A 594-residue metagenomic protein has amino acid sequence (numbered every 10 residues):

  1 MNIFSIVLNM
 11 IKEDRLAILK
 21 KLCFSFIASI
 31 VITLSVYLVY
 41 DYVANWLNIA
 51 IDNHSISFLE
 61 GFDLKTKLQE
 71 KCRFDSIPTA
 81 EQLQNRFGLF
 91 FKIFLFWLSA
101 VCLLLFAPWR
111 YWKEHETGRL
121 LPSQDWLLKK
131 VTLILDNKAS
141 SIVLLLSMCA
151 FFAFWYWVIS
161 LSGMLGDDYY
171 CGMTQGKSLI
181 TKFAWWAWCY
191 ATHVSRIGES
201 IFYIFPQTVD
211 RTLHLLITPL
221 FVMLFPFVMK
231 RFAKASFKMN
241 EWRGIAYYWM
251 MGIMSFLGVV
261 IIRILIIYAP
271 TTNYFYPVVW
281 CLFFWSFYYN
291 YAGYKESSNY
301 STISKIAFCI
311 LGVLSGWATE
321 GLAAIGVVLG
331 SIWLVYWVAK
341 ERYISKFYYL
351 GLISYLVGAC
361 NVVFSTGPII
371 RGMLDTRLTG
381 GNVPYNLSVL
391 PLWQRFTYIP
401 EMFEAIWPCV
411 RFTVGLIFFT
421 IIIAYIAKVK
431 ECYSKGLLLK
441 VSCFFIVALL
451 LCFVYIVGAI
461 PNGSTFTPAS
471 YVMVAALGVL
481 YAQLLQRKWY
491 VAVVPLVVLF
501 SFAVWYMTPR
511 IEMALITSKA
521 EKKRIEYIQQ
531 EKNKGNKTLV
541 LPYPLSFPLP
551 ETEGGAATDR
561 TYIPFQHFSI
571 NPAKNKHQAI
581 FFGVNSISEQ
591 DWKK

Functional and structural regions predicted by a protein language model:
N2-V36, L89-F152: Start-transfer (signal-anchor) and selected internal transmembrane alpha helices of multi-pass inner/ER membrane
C23, A44-D63, R73, F96 (+3 more regions): Intrinsically disordered, polar/acidic, low-complexity terminal segments
L34-D75, A153-L216, Y268, W317-K430 (+3 more regions): Transmembrane catalytic cores of multi-pass membrane glycosyltransferases and polysaccharide-assembly enzymes
T79, F91, L95-S99, A246-A292 (+3 more regions): Membrane-interface micro-motifs in multi-pass membrane enzymes
A100, V222-A233, W280-A292, V327-V335 (+2 more regions): Transmembrane alpha-helical segments
W109, E114-T132, T467-L496: Cytosolic-side transmembrane helix boundary signature
N290-L314: Short hydrophobic alpha-helices at membrane interfaces in multi-pass membrane enzymes
T302-A307, C432, L437-V441, Q483-Y506: Signature aromatic-anchored transmembrane alpha helix within multi-pass, membrane-resident enzymes that catalyze glycan
